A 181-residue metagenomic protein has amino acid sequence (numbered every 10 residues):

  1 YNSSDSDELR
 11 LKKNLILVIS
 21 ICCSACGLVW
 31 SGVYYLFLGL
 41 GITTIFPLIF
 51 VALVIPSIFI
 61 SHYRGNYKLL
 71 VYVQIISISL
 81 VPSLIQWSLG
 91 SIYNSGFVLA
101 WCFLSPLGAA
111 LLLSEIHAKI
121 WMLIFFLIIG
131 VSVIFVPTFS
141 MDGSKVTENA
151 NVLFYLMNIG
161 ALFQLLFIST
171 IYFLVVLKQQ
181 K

Functional and structural regions predicted by a protein language model:
Y1-L9: Short, Lys/Arg-rich, polar N-terminal cytosolic tail immediately upstream of the first transmembrane signal-anchor
R10-C23, I42, L113-K119, V152-A161: Alpha-helical transmembrane segments and their helix-membrane boundary motifs
L15-N94, V98-G108, F125-G130: Hydrophobic transmembrane alpha-helices and their membrane-interface boundaries in multi-pass, membrane-anchored
G27, F125, N158-L166: Alpha-helical transmembrane segments of integral membrane proteins
L112-F135: The cytoplasmic-loop to transmembrane-helix boundary for the fourth helix
F139-N149: Membrane-interface helix termini and inter-helical loops of multi-pass transporters
G160-K181: Juxtamembrane or sensor-core-proximal signal-transducing alpha helices that couple sensory domains to cytosolic
